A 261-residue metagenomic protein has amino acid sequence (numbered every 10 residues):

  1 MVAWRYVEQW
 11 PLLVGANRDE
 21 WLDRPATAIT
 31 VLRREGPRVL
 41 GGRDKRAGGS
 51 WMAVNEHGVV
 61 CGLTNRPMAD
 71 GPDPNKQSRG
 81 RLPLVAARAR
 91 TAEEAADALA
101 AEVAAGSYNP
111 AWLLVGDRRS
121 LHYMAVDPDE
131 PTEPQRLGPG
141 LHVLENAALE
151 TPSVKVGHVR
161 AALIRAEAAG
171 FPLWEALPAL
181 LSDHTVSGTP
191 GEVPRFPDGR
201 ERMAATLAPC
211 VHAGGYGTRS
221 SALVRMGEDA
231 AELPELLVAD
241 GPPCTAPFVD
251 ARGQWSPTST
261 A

Functional and structural regions predicted by a protein language model:
M1-A261: N-terminal nucleophile
